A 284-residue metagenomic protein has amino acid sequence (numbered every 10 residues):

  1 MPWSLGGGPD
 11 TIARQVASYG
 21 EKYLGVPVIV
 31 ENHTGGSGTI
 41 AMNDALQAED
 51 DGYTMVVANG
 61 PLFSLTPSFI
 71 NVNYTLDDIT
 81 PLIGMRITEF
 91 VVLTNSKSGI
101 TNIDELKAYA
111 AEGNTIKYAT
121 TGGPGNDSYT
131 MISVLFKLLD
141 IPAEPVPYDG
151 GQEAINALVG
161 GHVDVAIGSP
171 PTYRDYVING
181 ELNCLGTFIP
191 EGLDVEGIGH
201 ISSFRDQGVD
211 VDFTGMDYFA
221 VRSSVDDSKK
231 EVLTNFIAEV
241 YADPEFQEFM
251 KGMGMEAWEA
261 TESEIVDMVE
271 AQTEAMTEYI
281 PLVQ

Functional and structural regions predicted by a protein language model:
M1-D77, P124, L139-D164, E259 (+1 more regions): N-terminal (or domain-start) structured segment
G20, Q47-Y53, P67-D149, E153 (+2 more regions): Hinge/capping helix and adjacent helix->loop/strand transition within the periplasmic-binding protein
S37, D44, E49, N102 (+5 more regions): Conserved functional loop/turn residues at catalytic and ligand-binding sites
V57-L62, P67, G150-G151, G168-Y173 (+3 more regions): Beta->alpha turn/N-cap motifs
T120-H200: Ligand-binding pocket segment of bilobal, Venus flytrap-like solute-binding proteins
K137-A143, I178, C184, D227-Q284: An extracytoplasmic/periplasmic, membrane-proximal ligand-sensing/linker region
Y173-A242, A271-E274: C-terminal lobe and pocket-closing loops of periplasmic/extracytoplasmic Venus-flytrap solute-binding proteins
